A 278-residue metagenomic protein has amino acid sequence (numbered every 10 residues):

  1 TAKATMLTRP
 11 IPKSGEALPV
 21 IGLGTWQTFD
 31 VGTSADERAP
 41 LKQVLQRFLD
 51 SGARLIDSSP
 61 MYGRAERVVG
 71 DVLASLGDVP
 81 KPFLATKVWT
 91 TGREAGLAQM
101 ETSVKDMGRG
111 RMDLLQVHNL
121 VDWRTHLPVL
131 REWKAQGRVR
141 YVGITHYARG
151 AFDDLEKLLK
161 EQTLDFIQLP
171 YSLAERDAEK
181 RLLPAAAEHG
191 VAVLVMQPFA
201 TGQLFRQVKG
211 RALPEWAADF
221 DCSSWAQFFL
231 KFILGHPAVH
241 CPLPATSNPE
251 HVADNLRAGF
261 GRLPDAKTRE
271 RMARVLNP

Functional and structural regions predicted by a protein language model:
T1-P82: N-terminal binding-site loop/beta-alpha segment at the start of enzyme catalytic domains that lines or forms
I11, E161-F166, R181-P278: Structured C-terminal cap/extension of enzyme domains
I11, L23, I56, V69 (+10 more regions): Conserved, mostly hydrophobic/aromatic
G22-T25, S58-P60, T86-V88, Q116-N119 (+4 more regions): A cross-domain feature marking catalytic cores of carbohydrate-active enzymes and several ubiquitous metabolic/repair
W26-A39, A85-E94, T145-A148, L213-S223: Active-site mouth loops of central-metabolism enzymes
G32, D36, Q46, T91-D177 (+3 more regions): Glycine/proline-rich, positively charged, aromatic-decorated active-site loop/lid region on the catalytic face
P60-Y62, G77-A95, N119: Structural motif corresponding to the early beta-alpha repeats
R67, L76-F83, G137-Y141, A186-A192 (+2 more regions): Short acidic, glycine/proline-enriched helix-loop-strand junctions
